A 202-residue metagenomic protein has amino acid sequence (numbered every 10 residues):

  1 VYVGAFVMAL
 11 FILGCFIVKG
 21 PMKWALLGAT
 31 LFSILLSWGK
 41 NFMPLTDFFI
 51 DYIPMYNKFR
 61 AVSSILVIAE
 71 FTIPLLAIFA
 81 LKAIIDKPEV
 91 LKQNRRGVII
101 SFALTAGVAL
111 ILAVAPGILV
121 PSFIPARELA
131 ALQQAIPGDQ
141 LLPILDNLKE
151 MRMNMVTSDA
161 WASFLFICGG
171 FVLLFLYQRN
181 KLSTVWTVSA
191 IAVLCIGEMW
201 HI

Functional and structural regions predicted by a protein language model:
V1-F11, C15-F16: Small-residue-enriched transmembrane helix-hairpin modules in multi-pass membrane proteins
P21-I202: Contiguous transmembrane helix-bundle modules in multi-pass membrane proteins
